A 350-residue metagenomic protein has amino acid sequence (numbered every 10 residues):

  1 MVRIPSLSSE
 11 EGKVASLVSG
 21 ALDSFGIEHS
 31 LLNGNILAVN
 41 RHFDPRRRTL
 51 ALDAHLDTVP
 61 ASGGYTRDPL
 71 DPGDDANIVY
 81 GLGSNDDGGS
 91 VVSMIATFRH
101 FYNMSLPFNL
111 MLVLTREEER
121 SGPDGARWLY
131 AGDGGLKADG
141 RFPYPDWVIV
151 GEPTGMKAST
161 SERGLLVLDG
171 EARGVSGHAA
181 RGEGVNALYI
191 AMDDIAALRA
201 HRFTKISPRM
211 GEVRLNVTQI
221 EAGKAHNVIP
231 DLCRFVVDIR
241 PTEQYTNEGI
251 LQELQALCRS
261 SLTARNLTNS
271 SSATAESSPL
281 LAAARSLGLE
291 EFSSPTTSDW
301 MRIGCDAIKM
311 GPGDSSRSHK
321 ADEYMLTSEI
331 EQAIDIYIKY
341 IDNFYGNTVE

Functional and structural regions predicted by a protein language model:
M1, P5, L22, E152 (+2 more regions): Residue-level signal for inorganic ion chemistry
M1-S84, N103-P107: Acidic/His- and Gly-rich active-site-bordering loop/insert found across diverse amide/peptide-bond hydrolases
V18, V91-F101, A126-L129, A191-D194 (+2 more regions): Buried hydrophobic packing segments
L50-L52, V113, I149, I308-M310: Hydrophobic/aromatic beta-strand patches that form the interior of the parallel beta-sheet core in alpha/beta enzyme
P60, P153-T154, T160-S161, V167-E350: Metal-dependent amide/peptide-bond hydrolase catalytic core, centered on the "pita-bread" metallohydrolase fold
D75-N77, T97-L112, K137-F142, L198-P208 (+2 more regions): Phosphate-handling active-site elements
V79, G83-D87, F292-S298: Active-site nucleophile and cofactor-binding loops and adjacent substrate-binding regions of central metabolic enzymes
G88-V167: Acidic/histidine-rich catalytic neighborhood of metal-dependent amide-processing enzymes
